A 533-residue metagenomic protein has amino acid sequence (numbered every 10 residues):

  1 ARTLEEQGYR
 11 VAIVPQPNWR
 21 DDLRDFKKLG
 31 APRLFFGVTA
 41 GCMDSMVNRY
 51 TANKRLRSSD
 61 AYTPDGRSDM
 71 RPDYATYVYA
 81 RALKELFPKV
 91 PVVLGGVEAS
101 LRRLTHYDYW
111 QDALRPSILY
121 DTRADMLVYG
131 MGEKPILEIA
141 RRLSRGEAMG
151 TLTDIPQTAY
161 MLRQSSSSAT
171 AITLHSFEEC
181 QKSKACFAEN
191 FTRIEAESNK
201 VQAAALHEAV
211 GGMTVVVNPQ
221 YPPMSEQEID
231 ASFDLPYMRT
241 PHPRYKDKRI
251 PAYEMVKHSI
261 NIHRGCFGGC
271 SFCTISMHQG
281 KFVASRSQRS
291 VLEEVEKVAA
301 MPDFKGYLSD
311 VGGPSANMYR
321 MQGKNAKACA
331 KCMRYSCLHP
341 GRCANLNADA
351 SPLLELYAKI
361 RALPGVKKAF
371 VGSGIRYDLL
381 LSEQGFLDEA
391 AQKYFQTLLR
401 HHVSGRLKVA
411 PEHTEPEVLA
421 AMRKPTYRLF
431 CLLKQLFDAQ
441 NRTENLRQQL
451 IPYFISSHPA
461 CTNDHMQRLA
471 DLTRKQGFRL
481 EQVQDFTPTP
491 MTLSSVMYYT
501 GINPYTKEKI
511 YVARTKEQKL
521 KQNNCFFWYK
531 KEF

Functional and structural regions predicted by a protein language model:
P15-G211, N218, P222, Y499-G501 (+2 more regions): Glycine-rich beta-alpha loop elements in corrinoid/cobalamin-binding modules across cobalamin-dependent enzymes
W19, K297-I451, I455-P459: Conserved SAM/AdoMet-binding glycine-rich loop
R20-D21, G150-C186, N190-S198, Y221-M224 (+5 more regions): Terminal amphipathic helices with adjacent charged low-complexity linkers/tails
D44-N53, L101-R103, E133-E138, L162-S167 (+8 more regions): Flexible glycine/acidic-rich beta-alpha junction loops that bind and position SAM and/or redox cofactors in anaerobic
D125, V291, V409, V483: Conserved, mostly hydrophobic/aromatic
E189-S259: N-terminal [4Fe-4S]-dependent radical SAM core
K246-T274, Y307, T487: N-terminal pre-triad scaffold of radical SAM enzymes
C273-S290: Iron-sulfur (Fe-S) cluster-binding segments and ferredoxin-like electron-carrier domains, especially [2Fe-2S]
